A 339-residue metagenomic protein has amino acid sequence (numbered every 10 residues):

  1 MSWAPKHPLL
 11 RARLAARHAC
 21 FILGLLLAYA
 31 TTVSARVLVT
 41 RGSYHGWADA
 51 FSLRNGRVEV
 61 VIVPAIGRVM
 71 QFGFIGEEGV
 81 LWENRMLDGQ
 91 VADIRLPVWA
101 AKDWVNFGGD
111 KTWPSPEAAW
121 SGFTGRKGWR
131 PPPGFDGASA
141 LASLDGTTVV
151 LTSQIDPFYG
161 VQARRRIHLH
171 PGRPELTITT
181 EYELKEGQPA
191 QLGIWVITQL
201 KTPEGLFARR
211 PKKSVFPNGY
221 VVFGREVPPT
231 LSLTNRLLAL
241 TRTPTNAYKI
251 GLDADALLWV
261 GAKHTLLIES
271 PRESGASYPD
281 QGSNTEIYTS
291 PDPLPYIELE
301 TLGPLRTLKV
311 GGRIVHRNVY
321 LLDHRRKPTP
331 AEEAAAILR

Functional and structural regions predicted by a protein language model:
K6-F21: Bacterial N-terminal signal peptides that target proteins for export
L9, L25, S34-A35: Intrinsically disordered, low-complexity repeat segments enriched in small/polar residues
H18-A30: Bacterial N-terminal signal peptides
A35-T177, K185-R339: Surface-exposed acidic/polar loop and edge beta-strand patches at domain peripheries
T180: Beta-strand-loop-alpha "switch" segments that mediate conformational coupling across diverse proteins
